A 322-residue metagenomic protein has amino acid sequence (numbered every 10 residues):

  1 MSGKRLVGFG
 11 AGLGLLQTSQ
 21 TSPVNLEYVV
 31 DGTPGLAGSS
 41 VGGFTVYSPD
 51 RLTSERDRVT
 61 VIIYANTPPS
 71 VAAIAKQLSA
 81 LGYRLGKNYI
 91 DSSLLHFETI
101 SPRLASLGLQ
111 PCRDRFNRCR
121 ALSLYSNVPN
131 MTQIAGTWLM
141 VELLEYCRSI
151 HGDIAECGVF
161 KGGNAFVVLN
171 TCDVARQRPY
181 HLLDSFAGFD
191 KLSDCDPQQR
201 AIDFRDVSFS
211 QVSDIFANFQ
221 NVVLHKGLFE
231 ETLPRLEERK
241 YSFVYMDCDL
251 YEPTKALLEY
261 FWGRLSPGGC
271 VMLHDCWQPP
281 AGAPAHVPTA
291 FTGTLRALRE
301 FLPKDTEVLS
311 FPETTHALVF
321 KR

Functional and structural regions predicted by a protein language model:
M1-R115, C119-S126, N130, M140-C147: Hydrophobic, well-ordered beta-alpha structural blocks that scaffold small-molecule cofactor pockets
L104-L107, R113-V128, V141, R148-R322: S-adenosylmethionine/decaboxylated-SAM
A135-L139: N-terminal pre-P-loop "Q-motif" helix
